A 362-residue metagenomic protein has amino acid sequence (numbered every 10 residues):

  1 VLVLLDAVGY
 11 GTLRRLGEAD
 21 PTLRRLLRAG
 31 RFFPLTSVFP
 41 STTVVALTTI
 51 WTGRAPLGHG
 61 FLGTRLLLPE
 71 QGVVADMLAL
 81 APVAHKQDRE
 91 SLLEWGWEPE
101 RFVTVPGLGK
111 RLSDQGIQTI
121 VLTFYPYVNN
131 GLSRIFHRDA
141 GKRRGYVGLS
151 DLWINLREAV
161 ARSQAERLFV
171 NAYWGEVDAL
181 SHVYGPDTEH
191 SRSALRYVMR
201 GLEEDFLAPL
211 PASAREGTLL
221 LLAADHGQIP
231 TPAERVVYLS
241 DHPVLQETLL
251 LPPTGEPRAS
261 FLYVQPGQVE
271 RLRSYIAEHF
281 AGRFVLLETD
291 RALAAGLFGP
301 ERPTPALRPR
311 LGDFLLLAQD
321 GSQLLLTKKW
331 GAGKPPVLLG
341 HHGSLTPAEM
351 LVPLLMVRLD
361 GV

Functional and structural regions predicted by a protein language model:
V1-V362: Feature captures the catalytic ectodomains and active-site-proximal regions of enzymes that hydrolyze or transfer
